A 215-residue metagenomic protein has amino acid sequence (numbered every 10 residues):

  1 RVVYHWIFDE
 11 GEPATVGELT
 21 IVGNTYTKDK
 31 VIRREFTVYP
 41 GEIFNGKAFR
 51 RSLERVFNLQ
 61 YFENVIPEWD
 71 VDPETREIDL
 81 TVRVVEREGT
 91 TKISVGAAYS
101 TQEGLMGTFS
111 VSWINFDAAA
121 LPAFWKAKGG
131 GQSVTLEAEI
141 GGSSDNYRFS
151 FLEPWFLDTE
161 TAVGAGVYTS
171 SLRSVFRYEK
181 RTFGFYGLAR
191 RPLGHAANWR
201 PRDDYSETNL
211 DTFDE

Functional and structural regions predicted by a protein language model:
R1, E10-E18: Interfacial loop/beta elements and low-complexity acidic/Ser/Thr-rich segments of macromolecular assembly/processing
R1-W6, L80-V82: Short glycine/threonine-rich beta-strand-turn micro-motifs
D9, V22-I32: Flexible hinge/switch segments at interdomain interfaces of large molecular machines
V16-I21, I93-A97: Disulfide-bonded cysteine-rich modules in secreted/extracellular proteins, activating on the conserved Cys frameworks
G17-V22, R34-I43, T135-E137: Second-shell loop/turn segments in exported
E18, D29, R33, G46-L53: Extracytoplasmic/secreted envelope proteins and their assembly/folding machinery, especially bacterial periplasmic
E42-E215: Gram-negative/organellar outer-membrane beta-barrel architecture
